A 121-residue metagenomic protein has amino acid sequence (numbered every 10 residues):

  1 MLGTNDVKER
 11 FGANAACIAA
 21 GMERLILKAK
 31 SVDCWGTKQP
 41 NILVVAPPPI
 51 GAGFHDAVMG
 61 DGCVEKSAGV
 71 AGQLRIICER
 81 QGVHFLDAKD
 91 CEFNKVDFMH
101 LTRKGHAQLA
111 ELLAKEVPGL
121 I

Functional and structural regions predicted by a protein language model:
M1-I121: Alpha-helical cap/lid subdomain in secreted, periplasmic, or secretory-pathway luminal O-acyl-processing enzymes
